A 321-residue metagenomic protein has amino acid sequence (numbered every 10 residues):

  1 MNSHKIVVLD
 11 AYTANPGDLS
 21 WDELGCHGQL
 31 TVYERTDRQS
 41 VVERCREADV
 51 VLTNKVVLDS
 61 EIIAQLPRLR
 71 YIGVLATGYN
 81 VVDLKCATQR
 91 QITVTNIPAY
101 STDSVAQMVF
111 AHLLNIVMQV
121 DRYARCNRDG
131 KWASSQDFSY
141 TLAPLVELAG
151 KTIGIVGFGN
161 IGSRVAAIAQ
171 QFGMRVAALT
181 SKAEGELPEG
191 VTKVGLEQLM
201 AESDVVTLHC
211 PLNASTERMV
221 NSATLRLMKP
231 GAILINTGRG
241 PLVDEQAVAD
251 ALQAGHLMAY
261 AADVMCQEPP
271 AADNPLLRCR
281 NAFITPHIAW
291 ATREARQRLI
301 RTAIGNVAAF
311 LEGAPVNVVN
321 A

Functional and structural regions predicted by a protein language model:
M1-A48, R175-A177: N-terminal glycine-/charge-rich "phosphate-binding" loop or analogous flexible N-terminal tail
E34, L75-A76, I92-D103, T180 (+1 more regions): Short beta->alpha connector loops at strand-helix junctions that form conserved, small/polar/Pro-enriched
L58-A64, A177, S181-P275: Rossmann-like adenosine-cofactor binding region
R90, A99-T152: Phosphate-binding beta-alpha-beta segment of Rossmann-like dinucleotide-binding domains, i.e., the NAD(P)
V94, G231-A321: Rossmann-like dinucleotide-binding domain for NAD(H)/NADP(H)
F158-G159: Glycine-rich Rossmann-fold phosphate-binding loop(s) that bind the pyrophosphate of adenine dinucleotide cofactors
G162-S163: N-terminal Rossmann-fold NAD(P) dinucleotide-binding loop
